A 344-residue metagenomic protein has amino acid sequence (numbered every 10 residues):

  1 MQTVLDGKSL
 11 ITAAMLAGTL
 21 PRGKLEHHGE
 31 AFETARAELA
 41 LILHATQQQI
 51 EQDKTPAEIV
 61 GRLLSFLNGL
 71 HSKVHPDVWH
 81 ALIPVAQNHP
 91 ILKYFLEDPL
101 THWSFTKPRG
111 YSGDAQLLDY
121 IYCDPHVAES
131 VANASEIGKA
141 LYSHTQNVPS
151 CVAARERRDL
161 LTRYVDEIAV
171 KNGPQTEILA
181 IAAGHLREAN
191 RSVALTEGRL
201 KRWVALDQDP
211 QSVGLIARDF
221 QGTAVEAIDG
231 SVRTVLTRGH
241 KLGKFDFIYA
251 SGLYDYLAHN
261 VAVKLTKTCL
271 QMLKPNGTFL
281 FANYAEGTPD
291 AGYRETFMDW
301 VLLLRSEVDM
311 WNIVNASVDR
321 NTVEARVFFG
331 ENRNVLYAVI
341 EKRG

Functional and structural regions predicted by a protein language model:
Q2-D77, V85-H89, H144-I168, N172-T176 (+4 more regions): Class I (Rossmann-like) S-adenosyl-L-methionine-dependent methyltransferase catalytic domain, capturing the SAM-binding
P84-G173: Class I SAM-dependent methyltransferase Rossmann-like catalytic core, especially the SAM/SAH-binding loop
I181: Conserved beta-strand/loop positions that form the S-adenosyl-L-methionine
T237-I248: A short acidic, Gly/Pro-enriched loop at the edge of an enzyme's catalytic core that lines a small-molecule cofactor
A250-L253: A short beta-strand submotif of the Rossmann-like class I SAM-dependent methyltransferase core that lines
L257-A258, L273-P275: Helix-to-beta-strand junctions that scaffold the AdoMet/dcAdoMet cofactor pocket in Class I SAM-dependent enzymes
